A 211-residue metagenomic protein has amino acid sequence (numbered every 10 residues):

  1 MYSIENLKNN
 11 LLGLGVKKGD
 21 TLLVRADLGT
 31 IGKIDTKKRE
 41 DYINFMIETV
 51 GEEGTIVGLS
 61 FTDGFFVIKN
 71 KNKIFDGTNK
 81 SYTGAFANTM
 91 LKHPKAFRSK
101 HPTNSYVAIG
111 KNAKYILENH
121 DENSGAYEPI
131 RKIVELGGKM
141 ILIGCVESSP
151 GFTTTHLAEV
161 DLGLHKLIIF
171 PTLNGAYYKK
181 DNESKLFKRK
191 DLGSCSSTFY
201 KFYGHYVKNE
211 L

Functional and structural regions predicted by a protein language model:
M1-K8: N- or domain-start disorder-to-order transition segments that initiate the globular core
S3, K37-R39, D121-G125: Short, glycine/acidic-rich beta->alpha junctions
I4, R39-I43, T83: Amphipathic alpha-helical segments in well-structured domains
L11-T21, V134-L136: Glycine-rich phosphate/diphosphate-binding loops that line cofactor/substrate pockets in enzymes
K17-N70: N-terminal active-site beta-alpha-beta segment that forms phosphate/nucleotide-binding and substrate-recognition loops
I43-M46, A87, L91, F170: Glycine/threonine-rich phosphate-binding loop and adjacent beta-strand/alpha-helix elements that clamp
G64-T154: Internal, conserved structured core segments that host functional sites
L117-L211: Glycine-rich, aromatic-bearing surface loops/beta-hairpins
